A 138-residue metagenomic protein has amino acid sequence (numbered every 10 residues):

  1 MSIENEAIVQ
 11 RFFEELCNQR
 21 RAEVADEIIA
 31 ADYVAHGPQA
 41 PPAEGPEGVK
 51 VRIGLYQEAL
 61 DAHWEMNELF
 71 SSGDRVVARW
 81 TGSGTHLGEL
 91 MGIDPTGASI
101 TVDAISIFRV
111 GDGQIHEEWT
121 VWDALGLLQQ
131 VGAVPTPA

Functional and structural regions predicted by a protein language model:
M1-A138: C-terminal and inter-domain tail/linker signature
